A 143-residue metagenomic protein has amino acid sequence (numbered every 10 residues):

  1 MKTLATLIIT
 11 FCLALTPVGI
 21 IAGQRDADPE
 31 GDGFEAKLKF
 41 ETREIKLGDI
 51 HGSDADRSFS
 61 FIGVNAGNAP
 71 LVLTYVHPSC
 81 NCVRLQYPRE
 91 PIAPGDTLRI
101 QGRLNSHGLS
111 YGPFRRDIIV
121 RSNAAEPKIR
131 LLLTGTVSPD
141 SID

Functional and structural regions predicted by a protein language model:
I8-T16: Bacterial N-terminal signal peptides
I21-A66, T134-D143: Beta-sheet-dominated interaction scaffolds and their linkers
D54-S60, H107-D117: Short, solvent-exposed loop/turn segments enriched in Ser/Thr/Gly
F59-N65, G102, R116-R121, L133: Buried hydrophobic-core signal for structured, non-transmembrane domains
A66-A69, G108, A124: Short, acidic/polar linear motifs in exposed loop/turn regions
N68-T97: Surface-exposed binding patches on compact interaction domains or structured appendages
I100-G108: Short, hydrophobic beta-strand segments
S110-P139: Terminal connector regions
